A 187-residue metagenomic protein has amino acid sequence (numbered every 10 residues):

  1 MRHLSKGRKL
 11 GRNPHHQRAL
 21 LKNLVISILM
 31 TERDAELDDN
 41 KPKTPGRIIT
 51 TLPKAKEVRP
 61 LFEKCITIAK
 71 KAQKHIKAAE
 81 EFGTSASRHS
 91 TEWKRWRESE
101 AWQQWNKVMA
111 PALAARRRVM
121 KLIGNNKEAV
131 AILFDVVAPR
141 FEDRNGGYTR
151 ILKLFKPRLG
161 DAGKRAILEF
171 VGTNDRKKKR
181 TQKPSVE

Functional and structural regions predicted by a protein language model:
R2-L4, R8, A19, K43-E187: Structured, basic alpha/beta domains of bacterial-type, RNA-associated proteins
S27-M30: N-terminal glycine-rich anion-binding loops that anchor highly charged ligand groups
D34: Catalytic strand-loop segment that frames the active site of acyl-thioester-processing enzymes
